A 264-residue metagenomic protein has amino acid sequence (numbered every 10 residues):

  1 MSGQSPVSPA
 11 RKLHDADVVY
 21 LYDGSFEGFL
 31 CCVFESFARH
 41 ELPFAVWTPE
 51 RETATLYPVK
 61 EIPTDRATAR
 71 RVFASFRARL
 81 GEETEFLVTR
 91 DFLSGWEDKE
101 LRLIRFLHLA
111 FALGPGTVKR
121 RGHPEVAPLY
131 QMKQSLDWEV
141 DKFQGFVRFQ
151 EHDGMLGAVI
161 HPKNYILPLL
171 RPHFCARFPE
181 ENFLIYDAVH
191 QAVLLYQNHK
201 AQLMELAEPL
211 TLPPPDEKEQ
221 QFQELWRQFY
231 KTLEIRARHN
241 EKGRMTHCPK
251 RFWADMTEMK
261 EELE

Functional and structural regions predicted by a protein language model:
S2-R66: N-terminal ordered "arm"
V18-S25, K60, P124, M155-I166 (+1 more regions): Conserved aromatic-histidine-acidic binding/catalytic patches
G28-R39, R105-A112, P172-A176, E224-K231: Short, hydrophobic/amphipathic alpha-helical patches that form generic packing surfaces within helical domains
W47-D141: Charged, alpha-helical interface segments at or near domain boundaries
I62-R70, K200-L212: Acidic, Ser/Thr-rich peripheral helices and adjacent loops at domain boundaries
L87-D91, A188, R238-M245: Short coil/turn segments at secondary-structure boundaries
G116-L206: Internal, well-folded beta-alpha domain core
E180-N182, V193-K200, T211-E264: Long, compositionally biased intrinsically disordered terminal regions
